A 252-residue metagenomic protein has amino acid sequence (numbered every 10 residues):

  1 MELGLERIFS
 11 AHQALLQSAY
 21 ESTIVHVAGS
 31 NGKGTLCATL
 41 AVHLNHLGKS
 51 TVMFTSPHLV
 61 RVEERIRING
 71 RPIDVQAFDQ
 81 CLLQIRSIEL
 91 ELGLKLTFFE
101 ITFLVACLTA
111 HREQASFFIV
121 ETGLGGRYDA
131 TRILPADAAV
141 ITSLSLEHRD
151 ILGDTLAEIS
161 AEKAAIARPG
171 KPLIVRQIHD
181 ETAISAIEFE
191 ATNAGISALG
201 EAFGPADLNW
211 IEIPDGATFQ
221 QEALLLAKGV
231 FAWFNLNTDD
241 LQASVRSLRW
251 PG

Functional and structural regions predicted by a protein language model:
L5, F9-E21, H46-L134, D150-G153 (+3 more regions): ATP-dependent carboxylate-amine ligase catalytic core
T23-V27, T35-V52: A conserved segment at the C-terminal end of the G1
L40, A106, S185-E188: Aromatic/hydrophobic pocket-lining residues that form π-stacking "cages" and hydrophobic walls in ligand
V52, P251-G252: A short linear hydrophobic-aromatic micro-motif
Q114-E121, A136-P251: Acidic, Mg2+-coordinating active-site environments of NTP-dependent enzymes
